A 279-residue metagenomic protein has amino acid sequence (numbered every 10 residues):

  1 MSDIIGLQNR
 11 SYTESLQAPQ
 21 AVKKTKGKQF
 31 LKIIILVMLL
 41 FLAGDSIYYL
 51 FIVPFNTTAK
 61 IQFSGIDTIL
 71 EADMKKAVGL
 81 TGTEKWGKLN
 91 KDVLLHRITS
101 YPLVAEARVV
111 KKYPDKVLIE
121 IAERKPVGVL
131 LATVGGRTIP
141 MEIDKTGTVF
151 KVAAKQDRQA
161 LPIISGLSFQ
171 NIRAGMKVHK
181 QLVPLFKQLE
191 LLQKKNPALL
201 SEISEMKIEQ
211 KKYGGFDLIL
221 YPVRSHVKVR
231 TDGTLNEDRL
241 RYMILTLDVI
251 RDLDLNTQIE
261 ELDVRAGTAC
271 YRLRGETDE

Functional and structural regions predicted by a protein language model:
M1-L50, N56-T58, K76-A77, T83-E84 (+2 more regions): Charged, solvent-exposed interaction patches on well-folded alpha/beta domains that mediate macromolecular contacts
V53-Q62, D67-E71: Membrane-proximal juxtamembrane linkers immediately C-terminal to transmembrane helices
G65-H96: Short extracytoplasmic
L103-E106: Glycine-centered tight turns that cap/initiate beta-strands
